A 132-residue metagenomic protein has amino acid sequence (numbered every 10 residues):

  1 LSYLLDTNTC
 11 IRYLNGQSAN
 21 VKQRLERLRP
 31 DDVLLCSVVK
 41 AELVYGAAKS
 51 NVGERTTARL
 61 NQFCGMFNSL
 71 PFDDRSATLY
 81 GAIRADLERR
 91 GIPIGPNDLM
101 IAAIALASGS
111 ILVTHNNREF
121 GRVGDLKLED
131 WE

Functional and structural regions predicted by a protein language model:
L1, A102, L106-E132: Acidic, PIN/NYN-like endoribonuclease modules and their adjacent C-terminal/linker elements
L1-L35, Y45-Q62, R89: Short, well-structured N-terminal submotif of metal-dependent ribonuclease cores
D6, C36, P93-G95, N116: Histidine- and aromatic-rich ligand-binding microenvironments
D6-T7, V21, L43, Y80 (+2 more regions): Generic structural signal for small/hydrophobic residues in well-ordered secondary structure, especially within
T9-C10, V39, S76, M100 (+1 more regions): Alpha-helix capping/helix-boundary segments
A58, F67-V113: Active-site neighborhoods of divalent-metal-dependent phosphate/nucleic-acid chemistry enzymes
